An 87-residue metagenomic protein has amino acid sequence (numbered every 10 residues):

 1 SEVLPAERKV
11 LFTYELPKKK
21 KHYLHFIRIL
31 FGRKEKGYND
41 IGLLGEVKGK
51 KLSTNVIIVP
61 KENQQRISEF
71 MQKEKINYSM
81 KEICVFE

Functional and structural regions predicted by a protein language model:
L4-K20: Short glycine-/aliphatic-rich beta-strand segments at the starts of folded cytosolic domains
P17-K19, E62-Q64, I83-F86: Generic structural motif
K19-N39: Short amphipathic alpha-helix segments
K36-N77: Short, intrinsically disordered low-complexity segments
K75-E87: Conserved short beta-strand edge segments in small beta-sheet-based binding/regulatory domains
